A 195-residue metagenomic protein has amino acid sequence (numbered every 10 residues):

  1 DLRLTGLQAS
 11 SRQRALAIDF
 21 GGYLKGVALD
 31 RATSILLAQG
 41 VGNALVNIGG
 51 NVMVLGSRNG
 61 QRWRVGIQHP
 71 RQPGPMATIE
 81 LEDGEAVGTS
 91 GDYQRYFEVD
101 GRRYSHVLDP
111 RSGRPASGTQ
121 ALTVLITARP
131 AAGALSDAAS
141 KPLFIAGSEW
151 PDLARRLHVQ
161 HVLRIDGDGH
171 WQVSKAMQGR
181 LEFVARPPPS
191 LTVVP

Functional and structural regions predicted by a protein language model:
D1-P195: Mature catalytic core of soluble alpha/beta enzymes
